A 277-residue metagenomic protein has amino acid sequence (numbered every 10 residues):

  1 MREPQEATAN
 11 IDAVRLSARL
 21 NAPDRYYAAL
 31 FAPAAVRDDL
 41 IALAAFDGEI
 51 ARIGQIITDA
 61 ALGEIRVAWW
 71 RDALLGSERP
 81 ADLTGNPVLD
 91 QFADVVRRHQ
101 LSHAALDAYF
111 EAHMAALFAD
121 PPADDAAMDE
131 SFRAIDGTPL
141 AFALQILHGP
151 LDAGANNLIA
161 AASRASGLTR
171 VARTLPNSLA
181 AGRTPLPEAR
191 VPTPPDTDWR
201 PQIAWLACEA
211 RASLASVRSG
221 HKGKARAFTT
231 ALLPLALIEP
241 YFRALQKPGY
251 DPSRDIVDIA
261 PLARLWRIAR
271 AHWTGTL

Functional and structural regions predicted by a protein language model:
M1-A93, L106-H113, F132-A141, A155-L277: Catalytic cores of Mg2+-dependent Asp-rich isoprenoid enzymes
Q100-A104: Long amphipathic N-terminal alpha/beta scaffold segment
M114-A127: Acidic/His metal-coordination segments adjacent to aromatic residues that form catalytic metal sites in metalloenzymes
G149-G154: Helix-coil boundary and interhelical linker segments in multi-pass alpha-helical membrane proteins
